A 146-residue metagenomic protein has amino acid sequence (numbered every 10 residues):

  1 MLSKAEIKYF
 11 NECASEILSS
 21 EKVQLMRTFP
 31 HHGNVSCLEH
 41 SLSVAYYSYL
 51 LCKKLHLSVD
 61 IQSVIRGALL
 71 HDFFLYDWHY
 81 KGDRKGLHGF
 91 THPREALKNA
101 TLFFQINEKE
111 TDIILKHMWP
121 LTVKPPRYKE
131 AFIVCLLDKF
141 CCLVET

Functional and structural regions predicted by a protein language model:
M1-T146: Metal-dependent phosphohydrolase cores
